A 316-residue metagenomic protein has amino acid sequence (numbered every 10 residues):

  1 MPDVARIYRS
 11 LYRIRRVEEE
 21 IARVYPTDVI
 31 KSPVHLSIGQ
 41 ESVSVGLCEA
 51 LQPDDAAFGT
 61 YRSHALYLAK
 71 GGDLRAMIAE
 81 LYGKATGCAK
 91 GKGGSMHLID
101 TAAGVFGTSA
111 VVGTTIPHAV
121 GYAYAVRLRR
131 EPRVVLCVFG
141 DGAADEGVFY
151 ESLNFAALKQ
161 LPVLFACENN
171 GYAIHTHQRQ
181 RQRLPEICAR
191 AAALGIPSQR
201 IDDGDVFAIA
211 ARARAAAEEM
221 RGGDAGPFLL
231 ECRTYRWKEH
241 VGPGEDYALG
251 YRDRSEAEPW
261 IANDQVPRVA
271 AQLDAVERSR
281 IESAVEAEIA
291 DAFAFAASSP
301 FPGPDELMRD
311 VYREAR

Functional and structural regions predicted by a protein language model:
M1-V43, H240-R316: Conserved acidic/glycine
R16, C88-K92, L230, G242: N-proximal short alpha-helices
E19-R23, T27-K159, Q180-R183, C188 (+1 more regions): Cofactor-binding active-site loop characterized by glycine-rich and histidine/acidic residues
S42, L68, I174, A208-I209 (+1 more regions): Short secondary-structure boundary/hinge segments and terminal tails
Y61, C232-T234, V311: A general secondary-structure junction signal
Y67-A69, H175, H240, E306: Short acidic, gly/pro-rich beta-turn/loop elements at beta-sheet edges and active-site/ligand-binding grooves
G104-S298: Glycine-rich ThDP/TPP pyrophosphate-binding loop and its adjacent helix/strand module within ThDP-dependent enzymes
